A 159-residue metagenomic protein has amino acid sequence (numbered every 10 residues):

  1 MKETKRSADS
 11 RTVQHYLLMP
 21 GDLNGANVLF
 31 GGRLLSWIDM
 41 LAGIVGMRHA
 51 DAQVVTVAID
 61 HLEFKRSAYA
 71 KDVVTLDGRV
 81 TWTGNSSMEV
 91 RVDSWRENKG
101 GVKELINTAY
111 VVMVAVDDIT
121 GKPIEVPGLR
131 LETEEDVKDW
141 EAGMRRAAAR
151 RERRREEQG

Functional and structural regions predicted by a protein language model:
M1-K2, M19: Membrane engagement elements in two modes
K2, A8, T12, Y69-A70 (+1 more regions): HotDog/MaoC-like acyl-thioester-processing domains
S7-D9, L29, G43-M88, E104-A109: Hydrophobic beta-strand-centered segment that forms part of the acyl-chain substrate-binding groove
M19-P20, K65: Residue-level recognition of the GNAT/N-acetyltransferase active site
P20-L35: A conserved, well-ordered hydrophobic junction motif at loop->secondary-structure transitions
L34, I38, A42-G46: Buried hydrophobic packing segments
